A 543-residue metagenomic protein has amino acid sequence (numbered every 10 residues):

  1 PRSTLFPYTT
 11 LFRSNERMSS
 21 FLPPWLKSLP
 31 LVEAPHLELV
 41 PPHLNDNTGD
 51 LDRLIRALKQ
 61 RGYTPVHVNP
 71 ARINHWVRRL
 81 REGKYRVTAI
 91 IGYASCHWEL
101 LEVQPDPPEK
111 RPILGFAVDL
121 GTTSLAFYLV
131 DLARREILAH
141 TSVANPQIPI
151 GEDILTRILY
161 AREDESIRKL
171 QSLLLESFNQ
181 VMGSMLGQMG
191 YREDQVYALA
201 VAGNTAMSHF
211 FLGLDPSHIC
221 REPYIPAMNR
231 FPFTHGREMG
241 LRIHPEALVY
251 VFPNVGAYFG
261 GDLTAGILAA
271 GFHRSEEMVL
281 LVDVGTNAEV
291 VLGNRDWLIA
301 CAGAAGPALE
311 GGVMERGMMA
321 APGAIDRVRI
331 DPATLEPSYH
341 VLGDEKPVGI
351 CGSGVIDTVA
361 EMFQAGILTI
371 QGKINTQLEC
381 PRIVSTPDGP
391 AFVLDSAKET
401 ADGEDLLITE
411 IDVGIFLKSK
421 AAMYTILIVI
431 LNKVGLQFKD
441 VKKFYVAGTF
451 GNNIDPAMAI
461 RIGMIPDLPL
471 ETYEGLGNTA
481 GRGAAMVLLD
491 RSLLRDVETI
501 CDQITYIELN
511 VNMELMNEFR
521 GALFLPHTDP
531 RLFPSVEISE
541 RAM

Functional and structural regions predicted by a protein language model:
P1-T10: Single conserved hydrophobic/aromatic residue that forms the stacking wall/gate of nucleotide- or nucleobase-binding
T9, P35-H43, N47, Y191-I225 (+2 more regions): Short beta-strand-loop/turn "lid" adjacent to the catalytic site in phosphate-handling enzymes
F12-L44, L248-T264, H273, M486-M543: Acidic, glycine/GT-rich loop-and beta-edge segments that sit at the periphery of enzyme/chaperone cores
S14-P112: Extended, charged alpha/beta regions that create polyanion-binding interfaces
R86-L114, V249-V279, L431: Conserved phosphate-binding catalytic cores of ATP/NTP-utilizing and phosphoryl-transfer enzymes
V118-T122, F127-L129, R135-L155, S217-F233 (+3 more regions): Glycine-rich phosphate-binding loop of actin/hexokinase-like ATP-binding domains
S177-M189, L263-G266, A270, L417-K439: Phosphate/ATP-binding catalytic cores across multiple sugar-kinase/actin-like superfamilies, primarily ASKHA
F363-V429, K433: A contiguous, well-structured pocket-lining segment that forms one wall/lid of small-molecule binding clefts in soluble
